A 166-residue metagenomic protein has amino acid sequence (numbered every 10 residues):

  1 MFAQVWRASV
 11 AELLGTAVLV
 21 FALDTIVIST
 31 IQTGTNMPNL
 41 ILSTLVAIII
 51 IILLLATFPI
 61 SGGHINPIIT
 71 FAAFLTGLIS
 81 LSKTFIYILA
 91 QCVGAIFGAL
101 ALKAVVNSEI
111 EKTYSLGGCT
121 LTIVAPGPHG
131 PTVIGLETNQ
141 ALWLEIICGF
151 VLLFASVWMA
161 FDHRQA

Functional and structural regions predicted by a protein language model:
M1-A166: Membrane-interface helix-loop junctions and terminal tails of multi-pass membrane proteins
